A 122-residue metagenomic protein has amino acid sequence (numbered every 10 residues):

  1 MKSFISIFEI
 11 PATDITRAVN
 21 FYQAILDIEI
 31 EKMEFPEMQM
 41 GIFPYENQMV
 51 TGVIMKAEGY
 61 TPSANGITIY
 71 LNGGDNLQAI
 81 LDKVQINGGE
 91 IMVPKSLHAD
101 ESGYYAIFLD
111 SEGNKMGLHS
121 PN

Functional and structural regions predicted by a protein language model:
K2, E9-V50: Core segments of cupin and vicinal oxygen chelate
I5-T13, G59-Q85, Y104-L109: Vicinal oxygen chelate
A18-Y22, V84, G113: Conserved active-site tyrosine of GNAT-family acetyltransferases
F35-Q39, A99-Y104: Short acidic/glycine-enriched loop/turn segments that link adjacent beta-strands
F43-N47, F108-S111, P121: Active-site beta-strand termini and strand-to-loop segments that position acidic
I91, L97-H98, A106-L109: C-terminal structural segments of small proteins and small subunits
A99, L118-N122: Short beta->alpha transition motifs characteristic of CBS
